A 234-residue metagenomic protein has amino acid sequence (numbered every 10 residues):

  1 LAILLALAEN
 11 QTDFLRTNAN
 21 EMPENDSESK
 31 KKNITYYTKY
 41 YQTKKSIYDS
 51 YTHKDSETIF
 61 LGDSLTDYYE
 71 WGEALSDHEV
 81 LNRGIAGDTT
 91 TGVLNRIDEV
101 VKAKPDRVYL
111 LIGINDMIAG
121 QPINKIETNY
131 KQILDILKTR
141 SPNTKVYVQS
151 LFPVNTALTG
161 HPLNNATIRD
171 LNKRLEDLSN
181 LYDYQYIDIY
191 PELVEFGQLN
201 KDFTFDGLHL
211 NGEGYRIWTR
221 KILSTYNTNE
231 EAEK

Functional and structural regions predicted by a protein language model:
L1-E57, W71, N227-K234: N-terminal secretory targeting modules
N18-D26, A74-V80, V108-I112, Q198-L199: Short, basic/glycine-rich phosphate-binding loops at helix/coil junctions that contact nucleotide phosphates
E57-L61, L81: Conserved beta-strand elements of the Class I
T66-E79, T90-T128, I136, Y147 (+1 more regions): Oxyanion-hole/transition-state-stabilizing segment in secreted/luminal serine hydrolases and related acyltransferases
N82-A86, N115-I123, H161-P162, T204-L208: Second-shell loop/turn segments in exported
I123-I133, N164-N172: Charged helix-capping and loop-helix junction motifs
S141-K145: A short helix->loop->beta-strand "cap" motif at the edges of active sites that frequently abuts
P153-K234: Catalytic His-Asp segment of secreted/periplasmic serine-dependent ester chemistry enzymes
